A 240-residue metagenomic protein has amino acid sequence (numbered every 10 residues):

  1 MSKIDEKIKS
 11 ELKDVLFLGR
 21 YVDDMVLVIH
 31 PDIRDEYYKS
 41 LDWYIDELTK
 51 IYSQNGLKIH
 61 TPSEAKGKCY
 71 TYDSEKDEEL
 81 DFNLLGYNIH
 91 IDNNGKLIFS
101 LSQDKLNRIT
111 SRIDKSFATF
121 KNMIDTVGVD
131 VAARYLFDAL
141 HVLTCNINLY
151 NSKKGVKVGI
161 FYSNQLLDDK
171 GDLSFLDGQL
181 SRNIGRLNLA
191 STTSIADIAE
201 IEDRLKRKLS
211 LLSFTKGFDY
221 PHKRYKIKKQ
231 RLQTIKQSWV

Functional and structural regions predicted by a protein language model:
M1-I8, T71-E75, L136-C145: Phosphate-binding glycine-rich loops and adjacent basic patches that engage nucleotide phosphates, nucleic-acid
M1-V22, V26-D46, E79, H222-I235 (+1 more regions): Conserved polymerase palm-domain catalytic core
I4-I8, Y44-G56, L180-N188: Hydrophobic, Leu/Ile/Phe/Ala-enriched alpha-helical segments that form helix-helix packing faces
E6, E11, E36, E47 (+6 more regions): Glutamate identity and glutamate-enriched acidic tracts
F17-R20, V28-N122: Polymerase palm active-site segment centered on the conserved acidic dipeptide of motif C
E79-V240: Active-site and adjacent loop segments of nucleotide-processing enzymes that use two-metal-ion phosphate chemistry
